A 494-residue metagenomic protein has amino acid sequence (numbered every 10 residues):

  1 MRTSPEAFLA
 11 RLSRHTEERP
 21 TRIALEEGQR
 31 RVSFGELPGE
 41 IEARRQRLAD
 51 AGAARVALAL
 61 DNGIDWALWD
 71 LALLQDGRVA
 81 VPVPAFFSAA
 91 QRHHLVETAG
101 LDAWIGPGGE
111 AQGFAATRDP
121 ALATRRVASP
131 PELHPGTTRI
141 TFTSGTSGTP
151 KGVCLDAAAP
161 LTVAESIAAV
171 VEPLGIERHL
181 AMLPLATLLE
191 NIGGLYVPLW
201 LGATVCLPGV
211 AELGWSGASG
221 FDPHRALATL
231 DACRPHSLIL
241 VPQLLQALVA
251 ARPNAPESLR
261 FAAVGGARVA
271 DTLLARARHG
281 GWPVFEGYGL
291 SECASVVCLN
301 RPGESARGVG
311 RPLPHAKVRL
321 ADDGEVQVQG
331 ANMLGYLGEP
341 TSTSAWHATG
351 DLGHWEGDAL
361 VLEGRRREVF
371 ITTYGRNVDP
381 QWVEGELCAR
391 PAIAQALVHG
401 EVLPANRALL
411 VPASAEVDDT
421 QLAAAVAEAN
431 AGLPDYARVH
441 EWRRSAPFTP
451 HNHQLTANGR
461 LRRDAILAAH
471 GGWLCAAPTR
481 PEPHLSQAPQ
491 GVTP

Functional and structural regions predicted by a protein language model:
T3-E6, P20-T21, T124-F142, T149 (+1 more regions): Conserved pre-ATP/AMP-binding loop-to-beta segment of ANL
S4, T21-D50, A57, D61-G63 (+2 more regions): Conserved AMP-binding/adenylate-forming core of the ANL superfamily
S33-G35, P130, T138-E165: Conserved AMP-binding A3 loop
L161-R178, L185-S237, P242-Q246, A251: Conserved AMP-binding/adenylation subdomain of ANL enzymes
L201-A203, P235-I239, L248-E304: Gly/Ser/Thr-rich phosphate-binding loop
G308-P314, A321-A348, A359-V361, R365 (+1 more regions): Conserved ATP/PPi-binding loop(s) of AMP-dependent carboxylate-activating enzymes
G324, G330, L352-A437: AMP-binding/adenylate-forming catalytic core of the ANL superfamily
F370, Q395-L397, E428-P494: Conserved C-terminal "lid"/linker of ANL adenylate-forming enzymes
